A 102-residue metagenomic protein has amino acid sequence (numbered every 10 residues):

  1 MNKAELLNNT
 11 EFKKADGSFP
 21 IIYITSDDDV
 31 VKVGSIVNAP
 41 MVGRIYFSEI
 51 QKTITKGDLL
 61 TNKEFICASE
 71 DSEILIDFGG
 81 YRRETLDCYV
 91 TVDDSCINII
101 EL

Functional and structural regions predicted by a protein language model:
M1-L7: Short, intrinsically disordered N-terminal pre-domain segments
F12-L102: Detector for the mature cores of small, proteolytically processed and post-translationally modified peptide effectors
